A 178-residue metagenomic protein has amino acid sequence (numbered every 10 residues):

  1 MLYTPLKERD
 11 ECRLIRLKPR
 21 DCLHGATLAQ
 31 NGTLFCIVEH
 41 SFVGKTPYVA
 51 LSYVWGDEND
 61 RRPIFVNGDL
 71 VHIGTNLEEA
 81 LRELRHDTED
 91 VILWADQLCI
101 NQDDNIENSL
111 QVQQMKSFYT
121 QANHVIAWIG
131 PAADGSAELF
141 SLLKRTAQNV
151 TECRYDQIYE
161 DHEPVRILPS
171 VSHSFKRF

Functional and structural regions predicted by a protein language model:
M1-W94, I100-L110, P131-H173: Metal-dependent phosphate/diphosphate-handling catalytic cores characterized by acidic Asp/Glu clusters
A127, H173-F178: Acidic/serine-rich, low-complexity amphipathic helices located in mid- to C-terminal regulatory regions
